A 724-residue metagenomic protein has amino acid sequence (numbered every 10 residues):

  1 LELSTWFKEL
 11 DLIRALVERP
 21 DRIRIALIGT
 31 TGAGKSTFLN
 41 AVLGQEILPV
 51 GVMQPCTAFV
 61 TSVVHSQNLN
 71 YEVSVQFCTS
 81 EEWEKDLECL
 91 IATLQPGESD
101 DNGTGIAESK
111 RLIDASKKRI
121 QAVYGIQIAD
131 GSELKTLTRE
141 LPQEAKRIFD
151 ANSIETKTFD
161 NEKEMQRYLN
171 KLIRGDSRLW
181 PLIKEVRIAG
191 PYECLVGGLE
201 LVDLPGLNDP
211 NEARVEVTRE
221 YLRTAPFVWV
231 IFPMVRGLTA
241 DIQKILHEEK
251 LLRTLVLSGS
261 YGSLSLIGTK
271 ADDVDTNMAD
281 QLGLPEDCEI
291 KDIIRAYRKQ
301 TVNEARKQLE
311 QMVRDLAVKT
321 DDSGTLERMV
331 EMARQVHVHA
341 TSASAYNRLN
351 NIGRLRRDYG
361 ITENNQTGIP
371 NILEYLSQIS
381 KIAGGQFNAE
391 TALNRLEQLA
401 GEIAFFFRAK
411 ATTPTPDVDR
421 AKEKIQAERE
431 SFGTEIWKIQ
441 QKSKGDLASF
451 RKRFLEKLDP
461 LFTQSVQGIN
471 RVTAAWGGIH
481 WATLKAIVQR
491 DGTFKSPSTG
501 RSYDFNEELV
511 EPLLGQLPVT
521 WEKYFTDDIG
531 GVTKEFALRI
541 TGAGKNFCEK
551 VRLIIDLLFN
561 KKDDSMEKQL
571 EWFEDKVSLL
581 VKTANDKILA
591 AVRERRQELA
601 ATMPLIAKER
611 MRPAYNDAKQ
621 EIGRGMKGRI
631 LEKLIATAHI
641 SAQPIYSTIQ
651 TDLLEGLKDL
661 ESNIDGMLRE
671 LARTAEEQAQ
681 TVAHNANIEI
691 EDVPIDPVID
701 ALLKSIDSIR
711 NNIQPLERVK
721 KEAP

Functional and structural regions predicted by a protein language model:
L1-S62, Q67-F227, P233-D241, S258-S263 (+2 more regions): Non-catalytic alpha-helical scaffolds
T239-L251: Switch/communication elements of ASCE P-loop NTPase nucleotide-binding domains
L252-L257: Flexible, small-/acidic-enriched active-site or ligand-binding loops
T269: Active-site glycine-centered loops adjacent to acidic/histidine catalytic or metal-binding residues that shape
M278-E304: A solvent-exposed, charged loop/short amphipathic helix patch at secondary-structure junctions
